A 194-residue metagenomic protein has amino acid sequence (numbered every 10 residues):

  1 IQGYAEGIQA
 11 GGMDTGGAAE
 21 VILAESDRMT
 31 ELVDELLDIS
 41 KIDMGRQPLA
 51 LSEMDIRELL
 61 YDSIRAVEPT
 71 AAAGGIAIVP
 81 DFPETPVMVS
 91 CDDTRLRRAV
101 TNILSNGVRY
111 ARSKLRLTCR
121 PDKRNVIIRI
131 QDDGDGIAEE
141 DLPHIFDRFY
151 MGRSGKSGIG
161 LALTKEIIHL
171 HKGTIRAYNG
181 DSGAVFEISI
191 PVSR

Functional and structural regions predicted by a protein language model:
A24-M29: Short alpha-helical segment of the dimerization/phosphotransfer core of two-component systems
M44-L49, M88-C91: Conserved micro-motifs of the catalytic ATP-binding
A50-E53, A72, A77-V87: Conserved catalytic submotifs in the C-terminal HATPase_c
A50-R65, V79, C119: A conserved beta-strand-to-alpha-helix junction within the catalytic ATP-binding
K114-R124: Short beta-strand/loop element within the Bergerat-fold HATPase_c
I137-F149: Short conserved segment of the HATPase_c
